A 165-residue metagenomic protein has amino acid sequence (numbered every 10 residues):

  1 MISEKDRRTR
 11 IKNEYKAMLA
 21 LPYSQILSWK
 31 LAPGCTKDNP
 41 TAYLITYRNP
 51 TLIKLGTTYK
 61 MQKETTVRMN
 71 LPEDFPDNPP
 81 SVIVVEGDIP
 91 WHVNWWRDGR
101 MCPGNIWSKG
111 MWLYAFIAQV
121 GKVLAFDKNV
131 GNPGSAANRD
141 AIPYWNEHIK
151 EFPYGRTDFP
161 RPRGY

Functional and structural regions predicted by a protein language model:
M1-E64, E73-Y165: UBC/E2-like fold recognition across ubiquitin and ubiquitin-like conjugation systems, capturing catalytically active
